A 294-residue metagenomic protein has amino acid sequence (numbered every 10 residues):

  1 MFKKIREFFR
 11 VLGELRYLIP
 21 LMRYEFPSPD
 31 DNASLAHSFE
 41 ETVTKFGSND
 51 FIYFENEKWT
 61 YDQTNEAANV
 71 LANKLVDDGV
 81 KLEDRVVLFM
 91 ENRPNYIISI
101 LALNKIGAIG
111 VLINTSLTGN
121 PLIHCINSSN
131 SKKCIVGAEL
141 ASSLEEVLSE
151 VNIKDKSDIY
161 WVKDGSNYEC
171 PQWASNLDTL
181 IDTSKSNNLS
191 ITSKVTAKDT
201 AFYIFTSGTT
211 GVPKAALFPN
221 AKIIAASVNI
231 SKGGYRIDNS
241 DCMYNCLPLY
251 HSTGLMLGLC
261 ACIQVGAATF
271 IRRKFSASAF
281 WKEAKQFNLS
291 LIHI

Functional and structural regions predicted by a protein language model:
M1-E7, D77-D78, I98, K105-L180: Structural core segment of the AMP-binding/adenylate-forming
Y24-A33, N167-T200: Flexible, low-complexity linker/hinge segments
P27-H37, S48-R93, I97-L101, T118-N127 (+1 more regions): Conserved AMP-binding/adenylate-forming core of the ANL superfamily
T60-D62, K194, A201-A225: Conserved AMP-binding A3 loop
N65-L71, A197, A216-D238, C246 (+2 more regions): Conserved structural elements of the adenylate-forming
Y160, D182-F205, V212, Y235-C242: Conserved pre-ATP/AMP-binding loop-to-beta segment of ANL
T206, I292-I294: Conserved small/polar residues in nucleotide/adenosyl-binding loops
I224-C242, S252-L291: Conserved AMP-binding/adenylation subdomain of ANL enzymes
